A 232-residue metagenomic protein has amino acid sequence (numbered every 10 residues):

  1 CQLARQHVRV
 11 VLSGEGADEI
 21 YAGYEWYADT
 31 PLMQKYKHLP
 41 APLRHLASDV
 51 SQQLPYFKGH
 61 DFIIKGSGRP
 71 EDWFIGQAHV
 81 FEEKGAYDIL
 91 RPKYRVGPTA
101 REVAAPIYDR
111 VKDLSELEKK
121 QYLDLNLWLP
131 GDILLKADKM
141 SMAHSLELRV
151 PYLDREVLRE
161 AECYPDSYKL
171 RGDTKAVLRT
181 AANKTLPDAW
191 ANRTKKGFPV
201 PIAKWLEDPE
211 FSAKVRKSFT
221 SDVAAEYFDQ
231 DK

Functional and structural regions predicted by a protein language model:
Q6, V10-L12, G59-K232: Adenosyl-5′-phosphate
V8-Y24: Short acidic/histidine-rich active-site segments
I20-A47: A mobile, often basic/glycine-rich helix-loop segment that functions as the active-site lid/recognition loop
A22, S51, A143-L146: Enrichment for repetitive, rod-forming helical segments
L39-K65: Alpha-helical "lid/cap" subdomains adjacent to substrate-binding clefts that gate access and reposition the ligand
